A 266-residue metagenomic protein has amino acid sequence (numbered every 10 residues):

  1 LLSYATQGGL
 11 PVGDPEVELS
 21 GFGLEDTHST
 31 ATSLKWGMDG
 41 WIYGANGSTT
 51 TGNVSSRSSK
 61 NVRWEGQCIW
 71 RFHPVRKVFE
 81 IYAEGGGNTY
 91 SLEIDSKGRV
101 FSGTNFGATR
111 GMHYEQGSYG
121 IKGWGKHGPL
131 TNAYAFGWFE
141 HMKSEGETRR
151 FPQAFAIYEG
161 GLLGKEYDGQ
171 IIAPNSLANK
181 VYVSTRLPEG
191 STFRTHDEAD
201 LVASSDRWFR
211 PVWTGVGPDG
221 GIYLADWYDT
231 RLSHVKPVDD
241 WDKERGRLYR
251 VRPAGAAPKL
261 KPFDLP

Functional and structural regions predicted by a protein language model:
L1-P266: Beta-propeller domains with acidic blade repeats across secreted/periplasmic ectodomains and cytosolic WD/CNH propellers
